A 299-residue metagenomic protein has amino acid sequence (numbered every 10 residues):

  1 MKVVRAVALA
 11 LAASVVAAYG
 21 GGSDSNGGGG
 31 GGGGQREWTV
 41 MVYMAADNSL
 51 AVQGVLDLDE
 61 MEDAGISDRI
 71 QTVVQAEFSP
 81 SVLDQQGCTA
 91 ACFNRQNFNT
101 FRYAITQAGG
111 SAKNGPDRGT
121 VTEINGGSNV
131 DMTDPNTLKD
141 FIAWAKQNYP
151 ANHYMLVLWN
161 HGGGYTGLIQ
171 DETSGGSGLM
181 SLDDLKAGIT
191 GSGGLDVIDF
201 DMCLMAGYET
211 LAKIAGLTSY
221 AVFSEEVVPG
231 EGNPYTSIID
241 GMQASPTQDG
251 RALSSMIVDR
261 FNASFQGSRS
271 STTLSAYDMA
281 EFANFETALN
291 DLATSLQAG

Functional and structural regions predicted by a protein language model:
M1-A8: Bacterial N-terminal signal peptides that target proteins for export
S14-R36: Bacterial Sec-dependent N-terminal signal peptides
V15-A17, D57, N152, T210: Generic detector of short, well-ordered, non-transmembrane alpha-helical segments enriched in hydrophobic residues
G28-V157, G162, T166-K186: Divalent cation-coordinating acidic motifs and surrounding scaffolds that mediate Ca2+/Mg2+/Mn2+/Zn2+-dependent binding
M155, G162-Y165, I169-G299: Terminal, contiguous helix-loop blocks that mediate binding/assembly
